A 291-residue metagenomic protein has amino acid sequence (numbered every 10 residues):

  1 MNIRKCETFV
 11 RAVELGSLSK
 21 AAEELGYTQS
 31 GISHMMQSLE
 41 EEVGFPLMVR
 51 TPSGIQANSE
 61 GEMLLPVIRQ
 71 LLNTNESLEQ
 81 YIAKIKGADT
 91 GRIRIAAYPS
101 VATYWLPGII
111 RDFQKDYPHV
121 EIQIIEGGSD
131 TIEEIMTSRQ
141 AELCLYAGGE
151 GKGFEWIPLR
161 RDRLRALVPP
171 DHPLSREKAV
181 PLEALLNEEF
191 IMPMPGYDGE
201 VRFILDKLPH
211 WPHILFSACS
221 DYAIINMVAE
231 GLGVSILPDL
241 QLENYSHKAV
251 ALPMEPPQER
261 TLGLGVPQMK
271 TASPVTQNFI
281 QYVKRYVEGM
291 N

Functional and structural regions predicted by a protein language model:
R11-T28: Short helix-boundary/capping micro-motifs
E40-A57: A short LG(V/I)-centered, amphipathic sequence patch enriched for acidic residue(s) preceding the LG motif
I85, G108-D112, S129-L164, V168 (+2 more regions): Short beta-strand-centered segments that line the small-molecule binding cleft or hinge of alpha/beta clamshell
G87, F154-F190, P274: Flexible hinge/capping segments at coil-to-helix
T90-K152, W211, A218: Central regulatory/effector-binding core of bacterial HTH transcription factors
G128-E133, T137-Q140, A147, G196-V250: Hydrophobic hinge/microswitch elements
G153-P158, D162-R163, A223-T271, N278: Beta-alpha-beta core module
E188-P209, A272-I280, M290: Secondary-structure junction motif
